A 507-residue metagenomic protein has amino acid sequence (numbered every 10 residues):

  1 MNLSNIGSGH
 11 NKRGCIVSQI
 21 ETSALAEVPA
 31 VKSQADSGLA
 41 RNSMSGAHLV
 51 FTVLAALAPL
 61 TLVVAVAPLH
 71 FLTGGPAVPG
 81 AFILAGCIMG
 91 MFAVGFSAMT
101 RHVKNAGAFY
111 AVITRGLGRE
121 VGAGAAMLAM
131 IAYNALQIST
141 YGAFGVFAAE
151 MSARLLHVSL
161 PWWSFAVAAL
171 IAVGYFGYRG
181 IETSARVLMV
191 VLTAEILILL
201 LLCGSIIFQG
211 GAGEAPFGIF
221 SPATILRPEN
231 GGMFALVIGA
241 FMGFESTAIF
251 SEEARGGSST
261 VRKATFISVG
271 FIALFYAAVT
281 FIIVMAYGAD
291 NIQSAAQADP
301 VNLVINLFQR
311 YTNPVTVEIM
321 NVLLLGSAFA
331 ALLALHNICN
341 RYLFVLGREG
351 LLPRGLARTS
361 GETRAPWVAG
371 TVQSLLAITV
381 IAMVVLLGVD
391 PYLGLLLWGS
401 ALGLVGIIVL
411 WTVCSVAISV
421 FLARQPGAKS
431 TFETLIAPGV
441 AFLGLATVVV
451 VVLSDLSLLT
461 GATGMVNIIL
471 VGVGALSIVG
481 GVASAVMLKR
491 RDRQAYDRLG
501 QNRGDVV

Functional and structural regions predicted by a protein language model:
N2-A67, F71-A77, G90, E214-A223 (+1 more regions): Membrane-interface "cap" regions at the ends of multi-pass membrane proteins
G7, A35-A40, P79, L155-S164 (+1 more regions): Helix-loop-helix junctions that connect adjacent transmembrane segments in multi-pass membrane transporters
R13, A111-R115, G142-W162, I198 (+4 more regions): Helix-loop-helix connectors at the membrane interface of multi-pass transporters/channels
I20, W162-A212, A264-I272, G406-V409 (+2 more regions): Membrane-interface loop-to-helix entry segments
S33-A149, I238, T247, V452-G461 (+1 more regions): Transmembrane helix-boundary motif of multi-pass solute transporters/channels
N105, L128-A143, S246-F250, P314-R354 (+1 more regions): Membrane-helix boundary/coupling elements in multi-pass transport proteins
A111-V112, G118, E150-R154, G270-L335 (+1 more regions): TM-loop-TM module centered on a large, flexible mid-protein loop between adjacent transmembrane helices in multi-pass
T224, L356-S360, I408-S457: C-terminal membrane-solvent junction of multi-pass transporters and transport-like membrane proteins
